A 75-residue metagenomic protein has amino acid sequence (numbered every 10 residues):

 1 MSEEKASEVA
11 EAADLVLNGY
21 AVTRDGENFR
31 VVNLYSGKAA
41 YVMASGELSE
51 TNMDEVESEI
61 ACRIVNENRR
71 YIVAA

Functional and structural regions predicted by a protein language model:
M1-A21, L48-C62, N66-A75: Negatively charged, low-complexity tracts enriched in Asp/Glu with abundant Ser/Thr
T23-D54: Acidic, low-complexity, intrinsically disordered interaction modules
